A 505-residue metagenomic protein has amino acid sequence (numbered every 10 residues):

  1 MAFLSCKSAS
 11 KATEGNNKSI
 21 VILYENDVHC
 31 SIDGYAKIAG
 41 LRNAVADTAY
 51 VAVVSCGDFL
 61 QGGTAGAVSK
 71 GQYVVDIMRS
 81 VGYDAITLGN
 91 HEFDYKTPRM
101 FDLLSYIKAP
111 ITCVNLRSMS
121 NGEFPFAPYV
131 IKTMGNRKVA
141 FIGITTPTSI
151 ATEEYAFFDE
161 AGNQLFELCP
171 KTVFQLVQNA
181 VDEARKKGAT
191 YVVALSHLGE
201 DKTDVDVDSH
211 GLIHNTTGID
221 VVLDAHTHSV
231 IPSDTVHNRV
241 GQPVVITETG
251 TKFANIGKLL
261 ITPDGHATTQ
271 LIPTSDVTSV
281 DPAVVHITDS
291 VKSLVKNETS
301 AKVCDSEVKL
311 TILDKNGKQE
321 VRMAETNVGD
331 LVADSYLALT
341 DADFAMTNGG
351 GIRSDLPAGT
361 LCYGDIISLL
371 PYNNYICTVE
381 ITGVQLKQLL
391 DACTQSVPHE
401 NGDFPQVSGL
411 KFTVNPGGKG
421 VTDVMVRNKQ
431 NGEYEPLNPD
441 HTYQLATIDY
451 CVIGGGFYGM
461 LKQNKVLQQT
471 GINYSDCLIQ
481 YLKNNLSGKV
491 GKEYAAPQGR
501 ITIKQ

Functional and structural regions predicted by a protein language model:
A2-S5: C-terminal motif of bacterial Sec signal peptides marking the signal peptidase cleavage site
K7-S279, M323-S335, A345, I376 (+3 more regions): Acidic, metal/ion-coordinating pockets
S19-V21, S31-K37, L41, K108-T112 (+4 more regions): Feature captures C-terminal
I20-N26, S55-G57, S306-Q319, S368-Y372 (+1 more regions): Acidic/histidine-rich, surface-exposed loop or edge segments in extracytoplasmic proteins
R117-N121, A254-N255, D276-T278, T311-L313 (+3 more regions): A short acidic, often aromatic-flanked loop/helix-cap motif at beta-alpha or helix-coil junctions that lines enzyme
T146, E200, G250-F253, V308-L310 (+3 more regions): Short, flexible loop/turn elements at secondary-structure junctions
T269-A283, V426-E433: Short, solvent-exposed aromatic-acidic interface loops
T278-L361, I367-S368: Hard-cation-handling environments
